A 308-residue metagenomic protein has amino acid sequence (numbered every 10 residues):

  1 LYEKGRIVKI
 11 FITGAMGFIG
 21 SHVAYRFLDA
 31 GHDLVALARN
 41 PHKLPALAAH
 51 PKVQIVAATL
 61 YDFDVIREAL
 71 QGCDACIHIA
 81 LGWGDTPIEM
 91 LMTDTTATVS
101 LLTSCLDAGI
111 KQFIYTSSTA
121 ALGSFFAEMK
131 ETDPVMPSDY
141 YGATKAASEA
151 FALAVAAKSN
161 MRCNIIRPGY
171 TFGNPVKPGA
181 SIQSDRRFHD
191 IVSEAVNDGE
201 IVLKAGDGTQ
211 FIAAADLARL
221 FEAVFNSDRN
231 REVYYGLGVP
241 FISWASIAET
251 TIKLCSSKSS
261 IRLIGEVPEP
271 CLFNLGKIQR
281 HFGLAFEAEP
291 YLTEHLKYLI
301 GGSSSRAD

Functional and structural regions predicted by a protein language model:
I10-A30: N-terminal Rossmann NAD(P)H-binding glycine-rich loop of SDR-like oxidoreductase domains
L37-H42, T59-L60: N-terminal Rossmann-fold cofactor-binding loop
P51, A57-T96: NAD(P)H-binding glycine-rich loop region in Rossmannoid oxidoreductase-like domains and their noncatalytic homologs
Y61, E89-S100, V135, D139 (+1 more regions): Glycine-rich NAD(P)-binding loop of the Rossmann-fold in SDR/ketoreductase-type enzymes
V99-Y140, N164: Conserved Rossmann-fold NAD(P)-dependent oxidoreductase catalytic core, especially the SDR/UDP-sugar
S138-N164: Active-site Tyr-X1-5-Lys
A154-G208: NAD(P)-dependent short-chain dehydrogenase/reductase
L203-K204, A214-D308: C-terminal substrate-binding subdomain of Rossmann-fold SDR/epimerase-dehydratase oxidoreductases
